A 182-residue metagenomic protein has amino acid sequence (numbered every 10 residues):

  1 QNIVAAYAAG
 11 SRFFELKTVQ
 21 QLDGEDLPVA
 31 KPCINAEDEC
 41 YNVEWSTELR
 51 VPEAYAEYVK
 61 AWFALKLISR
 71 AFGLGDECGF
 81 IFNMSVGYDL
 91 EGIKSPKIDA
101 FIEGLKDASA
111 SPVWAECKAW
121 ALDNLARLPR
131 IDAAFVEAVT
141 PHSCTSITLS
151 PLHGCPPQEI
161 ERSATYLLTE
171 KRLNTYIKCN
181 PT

Functional and structural regions predicted by a protein language model:
N2-T182: Active-site entrance/lid segments in N-terminal catalytic domains of soluble metabolic enzymes
